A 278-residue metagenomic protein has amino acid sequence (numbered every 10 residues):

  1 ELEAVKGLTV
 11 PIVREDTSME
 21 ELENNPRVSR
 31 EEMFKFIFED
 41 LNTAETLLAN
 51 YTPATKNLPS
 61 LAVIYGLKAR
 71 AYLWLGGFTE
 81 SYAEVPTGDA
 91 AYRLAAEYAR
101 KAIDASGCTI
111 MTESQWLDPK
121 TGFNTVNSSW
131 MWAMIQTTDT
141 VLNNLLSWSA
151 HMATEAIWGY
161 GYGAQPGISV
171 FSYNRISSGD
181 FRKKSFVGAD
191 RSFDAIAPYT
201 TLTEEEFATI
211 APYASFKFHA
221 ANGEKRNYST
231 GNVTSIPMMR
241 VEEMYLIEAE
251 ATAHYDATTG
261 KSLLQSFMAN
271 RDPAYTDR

Functional and structural regions predicted by a protein language model:
E1-A150, W158-P166, S177-R278: Acidic/polar-rich alpha-helix caps and helix-coil junctions
